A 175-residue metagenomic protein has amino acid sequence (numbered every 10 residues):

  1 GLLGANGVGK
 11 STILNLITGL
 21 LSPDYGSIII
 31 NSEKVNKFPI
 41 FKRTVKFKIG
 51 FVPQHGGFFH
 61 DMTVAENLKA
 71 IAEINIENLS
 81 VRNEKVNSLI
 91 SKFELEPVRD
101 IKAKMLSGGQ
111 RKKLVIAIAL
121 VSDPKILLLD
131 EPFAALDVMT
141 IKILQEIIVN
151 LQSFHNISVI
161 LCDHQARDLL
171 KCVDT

Functional and structural regions predicted by a protein language model:
L3-A5: The feature captures the beta-strand-to-loop junction immediately N-terminal to the Walker
T18: Helix-to-loop junction immediately C-terminal to a conserved catalytic motif
G26-N36, V45-F47: Conserved ABC transporter NBD signature motif
S80-V98, V149: Conserved ABC ATPase "signature" region
K102-L106: Conserved ABC ATPase signature
I116: Hydrophobic anchor residue at the start of the ABC signature
L127-E131: Catalytic Walker B motif of ABC-type/P-loop ATPase nucleotide-binding domains
